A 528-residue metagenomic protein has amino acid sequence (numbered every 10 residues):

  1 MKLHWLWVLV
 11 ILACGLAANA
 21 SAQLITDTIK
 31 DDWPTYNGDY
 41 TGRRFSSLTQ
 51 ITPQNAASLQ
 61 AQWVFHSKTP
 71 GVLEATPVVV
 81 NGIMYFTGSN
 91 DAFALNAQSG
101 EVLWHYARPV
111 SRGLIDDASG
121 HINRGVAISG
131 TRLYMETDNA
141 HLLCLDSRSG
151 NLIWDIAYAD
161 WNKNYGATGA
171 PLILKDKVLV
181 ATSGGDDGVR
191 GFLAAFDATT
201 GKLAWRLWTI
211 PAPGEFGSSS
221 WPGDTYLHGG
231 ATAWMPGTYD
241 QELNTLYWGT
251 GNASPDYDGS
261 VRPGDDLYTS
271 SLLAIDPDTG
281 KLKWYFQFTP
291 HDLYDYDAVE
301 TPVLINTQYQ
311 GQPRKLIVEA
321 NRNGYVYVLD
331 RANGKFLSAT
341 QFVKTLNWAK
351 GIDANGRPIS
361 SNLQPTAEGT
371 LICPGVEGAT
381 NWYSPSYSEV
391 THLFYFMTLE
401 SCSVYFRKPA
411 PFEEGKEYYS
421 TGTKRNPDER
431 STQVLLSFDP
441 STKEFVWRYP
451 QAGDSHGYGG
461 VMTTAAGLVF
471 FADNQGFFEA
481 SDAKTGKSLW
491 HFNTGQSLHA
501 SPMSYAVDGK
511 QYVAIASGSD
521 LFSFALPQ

Functional and structural regions predicted by a protein language model:
Q23-A61, T209-F216, R357, R425 (+1 more regions): Blade/loop signatures of beta-propeller domains
W33-N37, G71-N90, D116-H141, G166-R190 (+7 more regions): Repeat-blade elements of multi-bladed beta-propeller folds
T49-Y158: N-terminal cofactor/phosphate-binding cores enriched in small/glycine residues, especially glycine-rich loops such as
F65-T76, H105-A127, L152-A170, D187 (+10 more regions): Extracytoplasmic beta-rich repeat domains
A97-S99, S147-S149, A198-T200, P277-T279 (+4 more regions): Short loop/turn segments that connect beta-strands within beta-propeller blades
G191-K202, D265-T279, Q433-P440: Beta-propeller blade signature
P427-K487: Loop/turn-rich, solvent-exposed surfaces of beta-rich toroidal or solenoidal domains
